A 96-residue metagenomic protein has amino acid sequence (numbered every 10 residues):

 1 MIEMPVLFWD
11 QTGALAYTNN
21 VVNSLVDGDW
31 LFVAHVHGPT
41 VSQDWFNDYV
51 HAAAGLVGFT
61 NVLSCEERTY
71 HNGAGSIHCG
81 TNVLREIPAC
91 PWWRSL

Functional and structural regions predicted by a protein language model:
M1-L96: Histidine/cysteine-enriched polar flanking segments
